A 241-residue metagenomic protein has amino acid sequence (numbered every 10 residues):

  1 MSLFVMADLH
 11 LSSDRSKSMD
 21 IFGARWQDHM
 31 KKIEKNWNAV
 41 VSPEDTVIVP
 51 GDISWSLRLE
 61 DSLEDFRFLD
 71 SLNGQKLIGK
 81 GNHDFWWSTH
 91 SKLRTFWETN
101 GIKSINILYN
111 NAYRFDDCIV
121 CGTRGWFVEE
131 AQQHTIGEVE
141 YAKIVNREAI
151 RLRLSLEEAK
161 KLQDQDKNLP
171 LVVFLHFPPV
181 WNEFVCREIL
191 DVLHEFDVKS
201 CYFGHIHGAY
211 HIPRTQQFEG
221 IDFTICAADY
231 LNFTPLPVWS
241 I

Functional and structural regions predicted by a protein language model:
M1-A7: N-terminal, positively charged/glycine-rich alpha-helical extensions of SAM-dependent methyltransferases
S2, R15-F115, V185-F196, I221 (+1 more regions): Core catalytic region of metal-dependent phosphoesterases/phosphodiesterases, especially metallo-beta-lactamase-like
L3, T46, C118-I119, P170-V172 (+1 more regions): Structural motif
A7-L11, G51-S54, N82-D84, N111 (+4 more regions): Active-site metal-binding loops of divalent metal-dependent hydrolases
L9-L11, S91-F184: Conserved catalytic scaffold of divalent metal-dependent phosphoesterases
D14-M19, H90-K92, Q132-H134, C186 (+2 more regions): Short aromatic-enriched loop/helix-cap "lid" or pocket-rim segments at secondary-structure transitions that line
N38-A39, A159-D164, V238-I241: Short amphipathic alpha-helix with an adjacent loop that forms part of the alpha/beta core around
L77, P179-I241: Conserved beta-sheet core of the metallophosphoesterase superfamily
